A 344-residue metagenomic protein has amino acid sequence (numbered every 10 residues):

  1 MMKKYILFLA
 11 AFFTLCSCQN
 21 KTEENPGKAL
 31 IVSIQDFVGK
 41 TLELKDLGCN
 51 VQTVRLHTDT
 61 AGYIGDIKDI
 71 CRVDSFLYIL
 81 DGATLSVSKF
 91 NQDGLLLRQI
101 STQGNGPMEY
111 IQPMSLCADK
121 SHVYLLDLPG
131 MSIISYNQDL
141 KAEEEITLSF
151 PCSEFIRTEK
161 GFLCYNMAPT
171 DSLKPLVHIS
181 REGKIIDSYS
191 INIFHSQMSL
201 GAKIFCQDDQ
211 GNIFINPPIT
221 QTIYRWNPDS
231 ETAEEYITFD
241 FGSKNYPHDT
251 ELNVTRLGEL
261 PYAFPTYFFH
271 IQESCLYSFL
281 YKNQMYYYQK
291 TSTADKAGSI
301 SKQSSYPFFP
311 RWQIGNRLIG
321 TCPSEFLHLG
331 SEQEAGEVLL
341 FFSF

Functional and structural regions predicted by a protein language model:
M1-M2: N-terminal secretory signal peptides that target proteins for export/translocation
Y5-T14: Sec-dependent N-terminal signal peptides
C18-F344: Eukaryotic scaffold repeat domains enriched in small/polar residues
